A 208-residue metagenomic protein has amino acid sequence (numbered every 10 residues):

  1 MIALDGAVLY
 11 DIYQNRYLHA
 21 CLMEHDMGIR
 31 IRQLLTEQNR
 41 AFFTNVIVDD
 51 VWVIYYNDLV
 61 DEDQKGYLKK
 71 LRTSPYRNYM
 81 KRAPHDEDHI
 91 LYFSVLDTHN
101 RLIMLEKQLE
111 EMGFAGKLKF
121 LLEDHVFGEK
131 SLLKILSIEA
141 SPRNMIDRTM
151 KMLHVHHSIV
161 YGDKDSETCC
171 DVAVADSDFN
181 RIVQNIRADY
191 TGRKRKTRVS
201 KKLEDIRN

Functional and structural regions predicted by a protein language model:
M1-I12, L71-S74, E87-D88, C169-D171 (+1 more regions): Structural recognition of alpha->loop->beta junctions
M1-K65, R207: Active-site phosphate-binding/coordination module
D5-G6, E123, D163-K164: Fold-independent oxyanion-binding glycine-rich loops and adjacent beta-strand/coil segments at enzyme active sites
R30, D63-G66, M104, R181 (+2 more regions): Exposed alpha-helical structural elements
I31, L35, N39, L109-G113 (+1 more regions): Hydrophobic, Leu/Ile/Phe/Ala-enriched alpha-helical segments that form helix-helix packing faces
T36-R40, F114, H154-V155, T168: Short glycine/proline-enriched coil/turn segments at helix->beta-strand junctions
N45, D50-I159: Conserved acidic, metal-coordinating active-site core of Asp-based, Mg2+-dependent phosphoryl-transfer enzymes
L132-N208: Mg2+-dependent phosphoryl-transfer enzymes with acidic/Ser/Thr/Gly-rich catalytic loops
